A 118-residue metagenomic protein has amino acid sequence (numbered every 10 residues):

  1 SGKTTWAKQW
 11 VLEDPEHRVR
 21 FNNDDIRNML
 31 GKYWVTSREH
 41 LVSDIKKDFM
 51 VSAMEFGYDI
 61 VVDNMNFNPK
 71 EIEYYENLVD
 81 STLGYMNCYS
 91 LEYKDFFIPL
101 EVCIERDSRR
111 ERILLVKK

Functional and structural regions predicted by a protein language model:
S1, Q9-H17, T82-N87, F97-K118: Conserved GTP-binding G-domain of TRAFAC-class P-loop NTPases and closely related GTPase folds
T4-W6, K70-Y74, R106: A short acidic (Asp/Glu
T5-Y58, I104: Conserved substrate/cofactor phosphate-moiety recognition/catalytic segment in nucleotide-dependent phosphotransferases
D24, E92-L100: A short, structured active-site edge motif that brings together acidic residues
N28, N68, P99-E101: Positions that flank functional sites
S37-E92: Glycine-rich phosphate-binding loop used to anchor ATP phosphates in small-molecule kinases, encompassing both
